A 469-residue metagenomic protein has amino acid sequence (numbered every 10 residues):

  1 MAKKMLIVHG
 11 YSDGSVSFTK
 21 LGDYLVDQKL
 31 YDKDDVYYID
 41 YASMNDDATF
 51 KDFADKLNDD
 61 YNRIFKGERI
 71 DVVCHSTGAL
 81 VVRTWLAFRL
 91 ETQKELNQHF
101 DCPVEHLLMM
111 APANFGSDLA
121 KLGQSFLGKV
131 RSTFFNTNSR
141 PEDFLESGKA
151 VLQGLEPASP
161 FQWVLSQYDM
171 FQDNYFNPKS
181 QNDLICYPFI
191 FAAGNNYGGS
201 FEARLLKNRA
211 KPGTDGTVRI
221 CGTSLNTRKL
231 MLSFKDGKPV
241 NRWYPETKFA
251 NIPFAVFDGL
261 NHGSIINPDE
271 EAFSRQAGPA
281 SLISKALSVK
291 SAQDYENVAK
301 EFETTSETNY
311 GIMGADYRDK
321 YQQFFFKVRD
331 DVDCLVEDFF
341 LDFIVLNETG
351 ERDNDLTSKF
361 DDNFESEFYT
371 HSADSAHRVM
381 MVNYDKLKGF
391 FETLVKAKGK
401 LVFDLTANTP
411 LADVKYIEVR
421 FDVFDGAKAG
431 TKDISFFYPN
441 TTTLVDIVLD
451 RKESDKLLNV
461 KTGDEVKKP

Functional and structural regions predicted by a protein language model:
M1-Y38: Short, surface-exposed "cap/lid" segments of acyl-processing enzymes
M5-Y11, V36, F50-M170, S200 (+4 more regions): Serine-dependent carboxylesterase/thioesterase catalytic core of lipase-like alpha/beta-hydrolase/SGNH enzymes
A87, D101-Y310: Helical cap/lid subdomain of alpha/beta-hydrolase-fold lipid enzymes that gates access to the catalytic pocket
V151-L155, P160-L165, R352-G399: Tryptophan-paired
N297-D316, D404-P469: Extracellular beta-sheet/turn segments enriched in Thr/Pro/Gly and aliphatic residues
G311-I312, V328-L335: Short amphipathic, basic-aromatic surface patches that mediate peripheral association with negatively charged
Q322-D330, F343: A short, amphipathic beta-strand motif
V332-D353: Short, ordered, surface-exposed loop/turn motifs in non-cytosolic proteins
